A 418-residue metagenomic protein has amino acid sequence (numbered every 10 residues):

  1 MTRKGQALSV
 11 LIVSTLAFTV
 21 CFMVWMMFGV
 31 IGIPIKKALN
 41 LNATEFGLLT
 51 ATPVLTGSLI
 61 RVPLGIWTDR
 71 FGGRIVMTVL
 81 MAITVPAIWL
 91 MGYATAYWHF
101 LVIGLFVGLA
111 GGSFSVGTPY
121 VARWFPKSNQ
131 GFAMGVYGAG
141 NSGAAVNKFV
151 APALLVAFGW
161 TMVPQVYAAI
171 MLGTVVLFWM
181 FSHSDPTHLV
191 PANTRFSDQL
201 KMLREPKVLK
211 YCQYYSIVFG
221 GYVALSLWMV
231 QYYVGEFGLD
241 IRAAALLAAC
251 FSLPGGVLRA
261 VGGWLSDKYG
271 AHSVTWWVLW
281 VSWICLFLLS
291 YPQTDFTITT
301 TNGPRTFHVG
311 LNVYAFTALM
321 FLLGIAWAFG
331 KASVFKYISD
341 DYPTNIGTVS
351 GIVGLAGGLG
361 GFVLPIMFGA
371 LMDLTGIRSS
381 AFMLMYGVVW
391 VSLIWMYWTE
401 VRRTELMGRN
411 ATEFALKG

Functional and structural regions predicted by a protein language model:
M1-K4, H183-C212, K417: Juxtamembrane intracellular "pre-TM" segments in multi-pass secondary transporters
S9-L41, L225-V230, L364: Extracytoplasmic
F28-G29, P206-V257, K331: Extracytoplasmic gate region of multi-pass secondary transporters
L59-W98: Conserved MFS/SLC helix-loop-helix module at the cytosolic interface between two early adjacent transmembrane helices
I103-G140: Cytoplasmic helix-loop-helix junction between adjacent transmembrane helices in 12-TM secondary transporters
V136-S182: Helix-loop-helix hairpin linking two adjacent transmembrane segments in secondary transporters
A168-L189, S392-E400: C-terminal membrane-cytosol helix-exit motif in multi-pass small-molecule transporters
H272-V334: C-terminal transmembrane helical hairpin of 12-TM major facilitator-type secondary transporters
